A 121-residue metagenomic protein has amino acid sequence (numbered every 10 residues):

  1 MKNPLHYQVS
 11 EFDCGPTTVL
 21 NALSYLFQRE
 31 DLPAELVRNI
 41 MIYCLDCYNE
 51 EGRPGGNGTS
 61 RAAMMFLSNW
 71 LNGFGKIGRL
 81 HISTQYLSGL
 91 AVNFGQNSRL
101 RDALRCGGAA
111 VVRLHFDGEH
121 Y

Functional and structural regions predicted by a protein language model:
M1-F66: Active-site-adjacent structural segments surrounding the nucleophilic cysteine of cysteine proteases and isopeptidases
C44-Y121: Conserved active-site-adjacent core of cysteine acyl-enzyme catalytic domains
